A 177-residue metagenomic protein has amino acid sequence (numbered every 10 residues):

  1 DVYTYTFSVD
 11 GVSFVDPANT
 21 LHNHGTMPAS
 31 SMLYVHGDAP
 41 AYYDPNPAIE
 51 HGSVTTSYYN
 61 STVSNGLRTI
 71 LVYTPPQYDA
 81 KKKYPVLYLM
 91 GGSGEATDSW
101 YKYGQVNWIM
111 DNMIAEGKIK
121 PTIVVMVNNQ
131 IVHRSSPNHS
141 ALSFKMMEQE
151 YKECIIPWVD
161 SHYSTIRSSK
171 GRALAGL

Functional and structural regions predicted by a protein language model:
D1-L177: Non-catalytic cap/lid and distal C-terminal segments of serine-dependent acyl enzymes
